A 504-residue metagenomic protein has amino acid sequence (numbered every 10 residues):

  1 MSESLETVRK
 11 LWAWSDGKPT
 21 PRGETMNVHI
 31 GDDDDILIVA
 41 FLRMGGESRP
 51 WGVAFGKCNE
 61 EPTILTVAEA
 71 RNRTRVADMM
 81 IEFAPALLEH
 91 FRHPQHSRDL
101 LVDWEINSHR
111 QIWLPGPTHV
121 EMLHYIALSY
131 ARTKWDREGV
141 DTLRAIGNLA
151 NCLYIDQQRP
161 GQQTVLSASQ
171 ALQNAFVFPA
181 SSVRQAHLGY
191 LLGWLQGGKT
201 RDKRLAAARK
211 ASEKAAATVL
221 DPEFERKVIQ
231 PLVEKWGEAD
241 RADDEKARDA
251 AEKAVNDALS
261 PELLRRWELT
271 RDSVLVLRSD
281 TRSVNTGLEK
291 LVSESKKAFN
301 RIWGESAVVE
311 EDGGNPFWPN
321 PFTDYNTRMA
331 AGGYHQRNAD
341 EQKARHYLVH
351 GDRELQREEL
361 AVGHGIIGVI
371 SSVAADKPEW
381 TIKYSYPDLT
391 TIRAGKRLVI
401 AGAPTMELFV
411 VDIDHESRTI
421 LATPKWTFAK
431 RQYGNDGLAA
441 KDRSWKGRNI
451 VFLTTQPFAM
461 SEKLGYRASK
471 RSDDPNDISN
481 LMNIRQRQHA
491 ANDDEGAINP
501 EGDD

Functional and structural regions predicted by a protein language model:
M1-Q111, H119-Y125, S129-D156, P160-G161 (+4 more regions): Long, charged/polar, low-complexity intrinsically disordered N-terminal extensions that precede catalytic
S2, L11, E245-R393: Accessory interdomain/linker segments of ATP-dependent helicases and helicase-like nucleic-acid enzymes that mediate
L11-A13, K134, G193, K235 (+6 more regions): Residues in intrinsically disordered, low-complexity segments of regulatory proteins
A40-M44, P115-P117, S385-Y386, G402-A403: Structural motif
G45-P50, E60-I64, V120-H124, D388-A394 (+2 more regions): Short, surface-exposed beta-strand/loop "edge" segments at domain boundaries and coil↔beta transitions
R75, H93, L355-F428: Secondary-structure-rich domain cores
S108-Q111, P115-R132, E138, T142-D257 (+2 more regions): Mixed-charge (acidic/basic) macromolecular-recognition segments
A394, V399-G402, E407-D504: C-terminal effector modules of nucleic-acid-centric enzymes and ribosome-associated factors
